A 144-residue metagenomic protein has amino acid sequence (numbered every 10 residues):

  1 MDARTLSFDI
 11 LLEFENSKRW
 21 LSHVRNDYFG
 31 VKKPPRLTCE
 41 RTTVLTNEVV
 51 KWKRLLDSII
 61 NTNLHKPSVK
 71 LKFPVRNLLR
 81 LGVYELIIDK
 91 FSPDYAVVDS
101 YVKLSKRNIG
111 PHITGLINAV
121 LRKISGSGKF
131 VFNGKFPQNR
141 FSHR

Functional and structural regions predicted by a protein language model:
M1-R144: Class I Rossmann-like S-adenosyl-L-methionine
